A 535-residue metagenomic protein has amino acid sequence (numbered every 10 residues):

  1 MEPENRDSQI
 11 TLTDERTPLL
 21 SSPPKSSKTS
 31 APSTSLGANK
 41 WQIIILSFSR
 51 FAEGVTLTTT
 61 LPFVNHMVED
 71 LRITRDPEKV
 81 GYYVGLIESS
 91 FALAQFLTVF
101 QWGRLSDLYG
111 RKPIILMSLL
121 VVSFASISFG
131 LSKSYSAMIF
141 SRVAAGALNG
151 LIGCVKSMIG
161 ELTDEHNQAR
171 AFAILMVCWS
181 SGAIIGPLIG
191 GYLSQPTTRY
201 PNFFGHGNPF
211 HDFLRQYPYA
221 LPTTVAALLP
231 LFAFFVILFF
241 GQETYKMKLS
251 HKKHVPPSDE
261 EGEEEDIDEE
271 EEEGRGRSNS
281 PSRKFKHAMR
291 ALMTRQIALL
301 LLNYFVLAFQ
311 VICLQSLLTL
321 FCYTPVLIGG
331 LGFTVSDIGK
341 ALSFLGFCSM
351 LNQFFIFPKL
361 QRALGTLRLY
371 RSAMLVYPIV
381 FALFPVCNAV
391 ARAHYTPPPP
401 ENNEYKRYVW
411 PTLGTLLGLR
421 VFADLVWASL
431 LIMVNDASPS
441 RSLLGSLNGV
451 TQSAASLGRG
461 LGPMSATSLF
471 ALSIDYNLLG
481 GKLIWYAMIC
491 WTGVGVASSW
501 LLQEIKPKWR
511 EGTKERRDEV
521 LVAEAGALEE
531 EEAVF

Functional and structural regions predicted by a protein language model:
E2-E69, A288-M289: Cytosolic juxtamembrane N-terminal segment immediately preceding the first transmembrane helix of multi-pass
S89-F100, G150, A183-I184, G346-F354 (+2 more regions): Residue-level signature of mid-helix packing/kink "hotspots" within the transmembrane helices of 12-pass Major
Q95-S136: Conserved MFS/SLC helix-loop-helix module at the cytosolic interface between two early adjacent transmembrane helices
G110, L131-S136, L148, T163-D164 (+1 more regions): Helix-breaking motifs and short loop linkers at transmembrane-helix boundaries and internal kinks in secondary membrane
P113-S128, R368-F384: Structural signature of the two symmetry-related core transmembrane helices
F140-S181: Cytoplasmic helix-loop-helix junction between adjacent transmembrane helices in 12-TM secondary transporters
Q195-A227, T334, R368, N403-R407 (+1 more regions): A membrane-interface helix-boundary motif in multi-pass transporters
P230-Q242, F384-N388, V426, L461 (+2 more regions): Multi-pass alpha-helical transporter architecture, strongest for 12-TM Major Facilitator/SLC carriers used
